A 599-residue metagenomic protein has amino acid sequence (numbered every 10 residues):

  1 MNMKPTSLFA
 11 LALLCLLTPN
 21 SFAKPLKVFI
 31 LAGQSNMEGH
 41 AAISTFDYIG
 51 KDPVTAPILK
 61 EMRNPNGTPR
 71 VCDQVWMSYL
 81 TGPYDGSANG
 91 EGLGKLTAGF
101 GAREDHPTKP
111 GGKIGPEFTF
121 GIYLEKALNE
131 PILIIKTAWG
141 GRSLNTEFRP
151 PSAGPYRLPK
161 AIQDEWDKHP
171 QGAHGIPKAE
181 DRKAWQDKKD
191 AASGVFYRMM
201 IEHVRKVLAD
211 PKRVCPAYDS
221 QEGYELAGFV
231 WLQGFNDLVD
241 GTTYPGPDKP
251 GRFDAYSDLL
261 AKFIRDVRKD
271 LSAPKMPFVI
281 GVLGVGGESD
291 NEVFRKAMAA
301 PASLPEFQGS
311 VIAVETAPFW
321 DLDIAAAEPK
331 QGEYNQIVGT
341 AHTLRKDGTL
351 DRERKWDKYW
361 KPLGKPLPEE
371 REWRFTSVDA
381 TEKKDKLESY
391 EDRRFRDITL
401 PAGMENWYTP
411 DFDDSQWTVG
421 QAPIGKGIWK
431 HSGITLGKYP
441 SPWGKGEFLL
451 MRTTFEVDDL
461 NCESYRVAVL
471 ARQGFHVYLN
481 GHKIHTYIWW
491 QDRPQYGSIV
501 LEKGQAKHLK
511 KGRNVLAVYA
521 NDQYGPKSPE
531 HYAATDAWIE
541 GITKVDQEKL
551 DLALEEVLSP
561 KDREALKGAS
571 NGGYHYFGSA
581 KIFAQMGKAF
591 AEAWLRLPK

Functional and structural regions predicted by a protein language model:
M1-F9: Bacterial N-terminal signal peptides that target proteins for export
F9-T18: Bacterial N-terminal signal peptides
A23-A227, L232-L367, E456, D546-A589 (+1 more regions): Conserved, well-structured interaction surfaces
A42-T55, W166, D357-M404, W490 (+1 more regions): An acidic-aromatic loop/edge-strand motif
W417, F455-G481, L516: Aromatic-lined ligand-binding clefts that engage carbohydrates, nucleic acids, or primary amines
G444-D458, G497-L501: Short beta-strands within extracellular/lumenal beta-sheet-rich domains
L479-E502: Solvent-exposed beta-strand/loop surfaces of large extracellular or lumenal domains
